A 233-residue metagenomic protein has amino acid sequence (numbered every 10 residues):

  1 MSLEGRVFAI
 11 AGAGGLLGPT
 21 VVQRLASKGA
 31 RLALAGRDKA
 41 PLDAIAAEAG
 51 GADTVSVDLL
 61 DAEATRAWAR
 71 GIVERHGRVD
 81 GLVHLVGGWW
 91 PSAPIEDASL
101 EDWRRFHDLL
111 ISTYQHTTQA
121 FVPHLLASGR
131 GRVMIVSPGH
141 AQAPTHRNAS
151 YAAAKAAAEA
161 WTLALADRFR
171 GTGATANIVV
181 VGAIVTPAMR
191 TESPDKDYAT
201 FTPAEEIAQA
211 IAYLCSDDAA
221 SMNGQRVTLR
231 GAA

Functional and structural regions predicted by a protein language model:
R6, R78-D80, L125-G139, G171-T175 (+1 more regions): Active-site loop of short-chain dehydrogenase/reductase
G14-G15: Conserved glycine-rich cofactor-binding loop
E48-E63: Rossmann-fold cofactor-recognition segment
R66, G87-R104, R147-S150, R190: Conserved mid-core segment of classical short-chain dehydrogenase/reductases
R70, L109-A127, A166-D167, S216: Amphipathic alpha-helical dimer-interface segment in Rossmann-like NAD(P)H-dependent oxidoreductases
E96-Q115, M134, A158: Catalytic Tyr-X3-Lys loop
F106, L126, R132-G171, A183: Catalytic loop of short-chain dehydrogenase/reductase
G171, I178-V179, D195-A233: C-terminal helical subdomain
